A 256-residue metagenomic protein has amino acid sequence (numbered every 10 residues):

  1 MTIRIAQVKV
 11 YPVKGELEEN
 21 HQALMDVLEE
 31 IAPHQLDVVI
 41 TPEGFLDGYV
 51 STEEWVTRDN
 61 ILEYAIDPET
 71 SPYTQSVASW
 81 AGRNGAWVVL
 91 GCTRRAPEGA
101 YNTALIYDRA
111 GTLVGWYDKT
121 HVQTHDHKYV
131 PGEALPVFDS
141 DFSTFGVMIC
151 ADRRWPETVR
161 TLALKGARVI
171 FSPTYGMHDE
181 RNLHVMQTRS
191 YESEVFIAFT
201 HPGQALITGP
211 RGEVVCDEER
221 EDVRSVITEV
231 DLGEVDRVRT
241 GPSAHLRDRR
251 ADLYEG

Functional and structural regions predicted by a protein language model:
T2-E16, N20, I40, T103 (+3 more regions): Active-site-proximal beta-strand elements of phosphoester/diester hydrolases
Q7, T103-I106, W116, L135-V137 (+3 more regions): Conserved hydrophobic/aromatic beta-strand scaffold that supports enzyme active sites
L17, D26-A110, R160, D179-Y191: Cys-nucleophile CN-hydrolase/nitrilase-fold catalytic domain and related Cys-dependent amidase chemistry that acts on
I66, S79, R95-R168, N182-H184 (+5 more regions): Active-site catalytic loop in hydrolytic enzyme cores
I66-W87, C150-E229: CN hydrolase (nitrilase-like) catalytic-core segments centered on the catalytic cysteine and neighboring Lys/Glu
V235-G256: A conserved C-terminal secondary-structure "cap"
